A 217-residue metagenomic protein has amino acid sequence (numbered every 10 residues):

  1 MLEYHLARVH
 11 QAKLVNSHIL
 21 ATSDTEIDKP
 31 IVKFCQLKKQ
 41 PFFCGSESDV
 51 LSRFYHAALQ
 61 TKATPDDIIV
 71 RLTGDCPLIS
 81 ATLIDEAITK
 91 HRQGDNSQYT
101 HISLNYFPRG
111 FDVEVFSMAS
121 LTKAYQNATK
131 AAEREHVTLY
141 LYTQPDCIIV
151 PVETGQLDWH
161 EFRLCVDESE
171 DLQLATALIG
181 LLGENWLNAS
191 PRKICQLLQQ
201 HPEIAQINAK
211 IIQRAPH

Functional and structural regions predicted by a protein language model:
M1-I27: N-terminal glycine-rich phosphate-binding loop and ensuing alpha1 helix
L14, K38-K39, P145: Short, structured coil segments at secondary-structure junctions
N16, D67, S97-Q98: Conserved acidic residues
A21-S23, G45-E47, I102, V152-T154: Conserved beta-strand termini and adjacent loop/short-helix elements that scaffold enzyme active sites in alpha/beta
T25-R92: Short phosphate-binding loop-to-helix
L78-F162, E170, A177, K193-H217: Conserved core of the sugar-phosphate nucleotidyltransferase
